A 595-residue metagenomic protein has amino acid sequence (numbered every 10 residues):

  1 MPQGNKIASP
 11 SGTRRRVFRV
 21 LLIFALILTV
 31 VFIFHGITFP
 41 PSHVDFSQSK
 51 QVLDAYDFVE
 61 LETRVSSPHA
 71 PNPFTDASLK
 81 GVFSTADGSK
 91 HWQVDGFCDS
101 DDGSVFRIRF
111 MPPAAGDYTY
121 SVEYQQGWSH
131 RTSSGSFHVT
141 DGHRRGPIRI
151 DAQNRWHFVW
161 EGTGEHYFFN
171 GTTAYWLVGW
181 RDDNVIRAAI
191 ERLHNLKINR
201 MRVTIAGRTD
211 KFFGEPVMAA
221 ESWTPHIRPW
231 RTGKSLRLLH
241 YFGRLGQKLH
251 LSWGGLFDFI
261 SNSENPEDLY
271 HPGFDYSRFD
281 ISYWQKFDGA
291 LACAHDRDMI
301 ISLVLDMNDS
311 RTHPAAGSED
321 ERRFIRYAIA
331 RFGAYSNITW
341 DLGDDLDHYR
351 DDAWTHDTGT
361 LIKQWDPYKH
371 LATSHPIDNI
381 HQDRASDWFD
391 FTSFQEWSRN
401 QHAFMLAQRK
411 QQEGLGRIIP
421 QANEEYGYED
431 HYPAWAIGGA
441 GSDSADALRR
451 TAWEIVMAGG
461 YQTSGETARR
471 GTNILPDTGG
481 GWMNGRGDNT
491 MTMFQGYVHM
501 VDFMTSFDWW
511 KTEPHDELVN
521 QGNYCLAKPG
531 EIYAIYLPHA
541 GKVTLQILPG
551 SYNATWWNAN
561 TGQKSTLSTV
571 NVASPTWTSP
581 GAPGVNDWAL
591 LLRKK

Functional and structural regions predicted by a protein language model:
S9-L26: N-terminal Sec-pathway targeting helices
L26-S47: Bacterial Sec-dependent signal peptides at the C-terminal "C-region" and cleavage site
P41-D87, V94-F97, F137-T140, G522-L526: Non-catalytic, glycine-rich low-complexity segments
S42-F46, V52, N72, P420-Q421 (+3 more regions): Aromatic- and carboxylate-lined catalytic core of secreted/periplasmic carbohydrate-active enzymes
S78, G142-A403, R417: Active-site mouth of glycoside hydrolases
G88, W92-R155, G179: Extended acidic/polar, glycine-enriched regions that form or flank non-catalytic beta-rich accessory modules
R107-F110, S574-A582: Exposed aromatic-hydrophobic patches
L346, F389-F391, Q408-D446: Active-site clefts of carbohydrate-active enzymes
